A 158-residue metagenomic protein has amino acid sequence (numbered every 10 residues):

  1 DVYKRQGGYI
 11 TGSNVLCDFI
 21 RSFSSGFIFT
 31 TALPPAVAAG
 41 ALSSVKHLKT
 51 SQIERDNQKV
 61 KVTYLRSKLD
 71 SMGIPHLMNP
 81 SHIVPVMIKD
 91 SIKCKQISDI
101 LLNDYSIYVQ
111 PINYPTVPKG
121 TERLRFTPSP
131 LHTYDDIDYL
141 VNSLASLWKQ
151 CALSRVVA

Functional and structural regions predicted by a protein language model:
D1-Y3: Short, small-residue-biased leader/transition segments that mark boundaries at the very start of proteins
R5-G7, T31, V86, P111-N113 (+2 more regions): Thr-Gly-centered strand-to-loop micro-motif
G7-R55: Conserved core segment of the aminotransferase class I/II
S13-C17, S91, L131-T133: Short, glycine-/Ser/Thr-/acidic-enriched flexible segments
F19-I20, I97, D136, L140: Hydrophobic side chains in well-ordered alpha-helices
I20, S24, I28, V45-Q52 (+5 more regions): Structural signal for hydrophobic packing residues in well-ordered secondary-structure cores of soluble enzyme domains
R55-R66, D70-S106, Y114-T116, T121 (+1 more regions): Conserved PLP-binding catalytic core of the aspartate aminotransferase-like
N103, T116-A158: PLP-dependent enzyme catalytic core of the Aspartate aminotransferase-like
